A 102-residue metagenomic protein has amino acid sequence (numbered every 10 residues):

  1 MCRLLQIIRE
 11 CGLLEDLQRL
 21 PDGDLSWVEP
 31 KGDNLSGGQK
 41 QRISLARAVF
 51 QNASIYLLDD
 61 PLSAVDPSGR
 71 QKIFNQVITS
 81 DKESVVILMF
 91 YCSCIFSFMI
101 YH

Functional and structural regions predicted by a protein language model:
M1-W27, N52-S54, G69: Conserved "ABC signature" C-loop
Q6, K40, Q76-V77: Short coil/turn segments at secondary-structure boundaries
L14-I43, P61, V65: ABC-fold ATPase nucleotide-binding domain signature/coupling loops
L45, I73: Hydrophobic anchor residue at the start of the ABC signature
Y56-D60: Catalytic Walker B motif of ABC-type/P-loop ATPase nucleotide-binding domains
Q76-I100: Conserved catalytic loops of ABC-family nucleotide-binding domains
